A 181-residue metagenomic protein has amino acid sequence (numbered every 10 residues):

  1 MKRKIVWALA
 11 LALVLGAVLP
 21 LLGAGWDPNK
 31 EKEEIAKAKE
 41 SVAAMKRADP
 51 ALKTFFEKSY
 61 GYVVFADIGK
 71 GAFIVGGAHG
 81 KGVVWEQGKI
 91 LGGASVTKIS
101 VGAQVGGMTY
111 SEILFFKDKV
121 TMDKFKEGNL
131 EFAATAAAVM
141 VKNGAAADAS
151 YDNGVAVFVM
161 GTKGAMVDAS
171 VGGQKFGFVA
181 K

Functional and structural regions predicted by a protein language model:
M1-L9: Bacterial N-terminal signal peptides that target proteins for export
K2, L19-G23: Mature exported/compartmentalized surface modules and terminal targeting/interaction regions
A8-P20: Bacterial N-terminal signal peptides
A24-K181: Small-residue-enriched, tightly packed secondary-structure blocks
